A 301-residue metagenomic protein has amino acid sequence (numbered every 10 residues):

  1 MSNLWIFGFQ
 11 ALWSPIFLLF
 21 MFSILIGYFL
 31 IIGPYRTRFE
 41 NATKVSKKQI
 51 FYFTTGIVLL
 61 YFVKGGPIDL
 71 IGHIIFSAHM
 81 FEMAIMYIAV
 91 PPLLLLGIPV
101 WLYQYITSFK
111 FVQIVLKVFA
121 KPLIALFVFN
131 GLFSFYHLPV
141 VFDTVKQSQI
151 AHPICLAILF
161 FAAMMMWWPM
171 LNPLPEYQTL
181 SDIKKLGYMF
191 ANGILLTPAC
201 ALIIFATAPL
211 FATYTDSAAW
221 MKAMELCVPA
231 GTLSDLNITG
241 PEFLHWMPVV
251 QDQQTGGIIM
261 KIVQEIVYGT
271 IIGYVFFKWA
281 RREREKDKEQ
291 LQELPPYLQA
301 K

Functional and structural regions predicted by a protein language model:
M1-K301: Alpha-helical membrane segments of multi-pass proteins
